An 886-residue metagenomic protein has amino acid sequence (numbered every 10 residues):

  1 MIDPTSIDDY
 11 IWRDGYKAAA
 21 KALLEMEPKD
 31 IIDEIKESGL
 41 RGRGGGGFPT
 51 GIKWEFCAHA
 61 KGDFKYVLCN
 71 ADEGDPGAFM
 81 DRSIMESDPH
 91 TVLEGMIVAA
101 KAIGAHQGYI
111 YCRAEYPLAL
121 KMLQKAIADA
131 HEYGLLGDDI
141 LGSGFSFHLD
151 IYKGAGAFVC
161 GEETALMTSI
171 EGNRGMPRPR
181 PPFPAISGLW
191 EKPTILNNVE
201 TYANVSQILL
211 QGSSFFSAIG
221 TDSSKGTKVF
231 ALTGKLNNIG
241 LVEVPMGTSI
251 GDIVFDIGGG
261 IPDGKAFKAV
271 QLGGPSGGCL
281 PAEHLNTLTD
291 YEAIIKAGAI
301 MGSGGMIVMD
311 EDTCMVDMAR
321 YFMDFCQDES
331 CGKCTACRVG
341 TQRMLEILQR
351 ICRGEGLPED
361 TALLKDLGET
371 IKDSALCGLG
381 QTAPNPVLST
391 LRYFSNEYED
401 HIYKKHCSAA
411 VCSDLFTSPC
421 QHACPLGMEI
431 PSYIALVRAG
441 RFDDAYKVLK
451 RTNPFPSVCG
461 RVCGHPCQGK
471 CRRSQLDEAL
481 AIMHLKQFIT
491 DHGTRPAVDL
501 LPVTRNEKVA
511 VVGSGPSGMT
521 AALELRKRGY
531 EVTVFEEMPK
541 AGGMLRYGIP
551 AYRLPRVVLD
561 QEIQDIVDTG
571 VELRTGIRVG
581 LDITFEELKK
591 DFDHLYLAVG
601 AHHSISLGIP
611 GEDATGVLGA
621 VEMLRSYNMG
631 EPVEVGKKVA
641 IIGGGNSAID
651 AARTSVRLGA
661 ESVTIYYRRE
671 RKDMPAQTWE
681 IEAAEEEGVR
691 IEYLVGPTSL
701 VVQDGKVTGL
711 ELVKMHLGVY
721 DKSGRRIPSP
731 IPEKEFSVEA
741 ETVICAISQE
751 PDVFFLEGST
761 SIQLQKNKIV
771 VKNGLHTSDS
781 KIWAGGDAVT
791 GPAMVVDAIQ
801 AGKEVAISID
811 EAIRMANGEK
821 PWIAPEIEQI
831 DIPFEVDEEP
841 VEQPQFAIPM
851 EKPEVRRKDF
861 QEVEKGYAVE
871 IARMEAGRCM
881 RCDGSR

Functional and structural regions predicted by a protein language model:
A18-E34, D63-F64, A71, R82-M85 (+10 more regions): Ferredoxin-type iron-sulfur electron-transfer modules in oxidoreductases and energy-metabolism complexes
L120-M246, G258: Hydrophobic alpha-helical positions that pack around
V411, P419, E682-E687, V695-T708 (+3 more regions): Mid-to-C-terminal Rossmann-like scaffold of FAD/NAD(P)H-dependent oxidoreductases
F488-P502, Q561-L581, S604-L658, L764-S778: Glycine-rich dinucleotide-binding loop and its adjacent helix/turn
V503, K508-V512, D560-I609, S699-E711 (+3 more regions): Feature captures the FAD/FMN-dependent oxidoreductase FAD-binding
E507-T533, A648-V656: N-terminal Rossmann-like FAD-binding beta1-loop-alpha1 element of flavoenzymes
E531-L573, Y627, A652-S699, E819-P833: Rossmann-like dinucleotide-binding cores of NAD(P)H-dependent redox enzymes
D613-K637, Y720-Q800, I807, E835-E839: FAD-site-proximal beta/loop scaffold in flavoenzymes
